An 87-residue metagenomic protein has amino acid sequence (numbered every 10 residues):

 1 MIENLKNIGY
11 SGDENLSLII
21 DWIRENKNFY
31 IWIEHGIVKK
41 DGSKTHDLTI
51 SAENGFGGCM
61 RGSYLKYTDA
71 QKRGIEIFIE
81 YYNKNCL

Functional and structural regions predicted by a protein language model:
M1-L65, E76, L87: N-terminal segment of the canonical double-stranded RNA-binding domain
L65-N83: Amphipathic alpha-helical binding modules
